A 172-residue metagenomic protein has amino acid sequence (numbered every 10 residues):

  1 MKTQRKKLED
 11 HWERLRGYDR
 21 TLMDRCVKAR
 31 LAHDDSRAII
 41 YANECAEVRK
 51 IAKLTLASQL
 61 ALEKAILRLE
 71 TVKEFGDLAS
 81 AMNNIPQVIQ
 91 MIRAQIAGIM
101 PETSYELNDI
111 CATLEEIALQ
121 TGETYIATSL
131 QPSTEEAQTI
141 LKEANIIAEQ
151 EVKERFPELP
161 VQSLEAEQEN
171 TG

Functional and structural regions predicted by a protein language model:
M1-E13, L67-E70, E74-G172: Long C-terminal interaction segments enriched in charged/acidic composition
R14-R25: Extended, amphipathic, non-transmembrane alpha-helical segments
R37-A38: Solenoid-repeat scaffolds in large eukaryotic assemblies
V48-R68, I99: Amphipathic alpha-helical coiled-coil segments
